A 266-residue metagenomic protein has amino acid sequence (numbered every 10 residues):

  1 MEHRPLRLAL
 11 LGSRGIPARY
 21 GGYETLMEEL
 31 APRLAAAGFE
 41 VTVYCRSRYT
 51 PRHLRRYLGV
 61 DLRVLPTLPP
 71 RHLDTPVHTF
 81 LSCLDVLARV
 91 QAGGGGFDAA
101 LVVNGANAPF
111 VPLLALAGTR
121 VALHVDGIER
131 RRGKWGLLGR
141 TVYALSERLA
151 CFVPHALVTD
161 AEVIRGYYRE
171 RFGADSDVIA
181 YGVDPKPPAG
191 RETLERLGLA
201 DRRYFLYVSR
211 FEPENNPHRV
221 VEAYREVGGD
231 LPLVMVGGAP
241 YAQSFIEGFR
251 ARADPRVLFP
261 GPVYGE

Functional and structural regions predicted by a protein language model:
H3-L6, L11-R19, R33-P70, V163-R169 (+1 more regions): N-terminal strand-loop element at the rim of the active site of nucleotide-sugar-dependent glycosyltransferases
A9, E195-N215, V221-G228, V234: Conserved donor-binding/catalytic core segment of Leloir-type glycosyltransferases
L54, P232-R256, P260, Y264: Short, structured helix-loop element that forms part of the nucleotide-activated donor/catalytic region
L58-D85, G133-G139: A short, charged, and often flexible helix/loop element on the N-terminal side of the glycosyltransferase catalytic
T75-A88, F97-D126: An aromatic- and histidine-rich active-site surface loop
K134, D177, G182-A200, S244: Acidic anion/phosphate-binding donor-loop and adjacent secondary structure in glycosyltransferase catalytic cores
G139-L157, F249: Membrane-proximal helix-turn-helix segments that form the acceptor-binding/catalytic region of lipid-linked
A150-V178, V183-P188: A short, active-site helix/loop in glycosyltransferases that binds the activated sugar's phosphate group
